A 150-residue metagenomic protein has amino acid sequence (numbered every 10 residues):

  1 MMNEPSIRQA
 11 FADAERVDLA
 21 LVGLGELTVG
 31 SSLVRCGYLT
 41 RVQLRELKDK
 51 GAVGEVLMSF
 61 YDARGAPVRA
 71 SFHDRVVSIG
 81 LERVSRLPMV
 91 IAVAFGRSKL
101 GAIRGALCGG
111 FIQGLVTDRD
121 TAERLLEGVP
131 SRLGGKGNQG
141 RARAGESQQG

Functional and structural regions predicted by a protein language model:
M1-G137, R141, G150: Conserved phosphate- and dinucleotide-binding cores of soluble alpha/beta proteins, encompassing both enzyme active
